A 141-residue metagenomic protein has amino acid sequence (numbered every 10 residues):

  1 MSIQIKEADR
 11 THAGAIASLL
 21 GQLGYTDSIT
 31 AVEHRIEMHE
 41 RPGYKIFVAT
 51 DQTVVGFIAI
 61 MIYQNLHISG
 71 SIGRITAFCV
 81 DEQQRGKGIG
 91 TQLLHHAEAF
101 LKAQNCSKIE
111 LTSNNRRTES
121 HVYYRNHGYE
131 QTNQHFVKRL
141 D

Functional and structural regions predicted by a protein language model:
S2-Q4: Extreme N-terminal starter segment of soluble prokaryotic enzymes
E7-G70, T76, R139: Acetyl-CoA-dependent GNAT
Y63-N65, Q83, R116-T118, D141: Short coil/turn motifs at secondary-structure junctions
F78-R85: A short, internal acetyl-CoA/4′-phosphopantetheine-binding micro-motif in the GNAT/acyltransferase core
G86-A99, N126: Conserved acetyl-CoA-binding loop-helix of GNAT-fold acetyltransferases
T91, N115-N133: Conserved active-site alpha-helix within GNAT-family acetyltransferase domains
L94, L101-S113: Conserved GNAT acetyl-CoA-binding A-motif
E130, V137-D141: Terminal substrate-recognition subdomain of acyl/acetyltransferases
